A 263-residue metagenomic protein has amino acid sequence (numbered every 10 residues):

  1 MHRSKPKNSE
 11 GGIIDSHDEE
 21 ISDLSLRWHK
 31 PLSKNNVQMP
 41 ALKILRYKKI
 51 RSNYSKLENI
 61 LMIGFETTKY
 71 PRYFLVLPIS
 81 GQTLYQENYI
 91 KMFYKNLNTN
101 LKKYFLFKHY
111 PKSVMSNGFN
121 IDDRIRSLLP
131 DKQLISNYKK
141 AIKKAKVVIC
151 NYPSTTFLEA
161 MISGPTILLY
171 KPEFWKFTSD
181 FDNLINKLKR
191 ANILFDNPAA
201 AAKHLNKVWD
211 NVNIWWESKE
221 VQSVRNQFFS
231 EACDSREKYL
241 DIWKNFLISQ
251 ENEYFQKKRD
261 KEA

Functional and structural regions predicted by a protein language model:
M1-I44, F157: Active-site and donor-binding regions of nucleotide-sugar-utilizing enzymes
P6-S9, L32-N36, Y70-P71, S113-D122 (+1 more regions): Short, charged/polar "capping" segments at the starts of alpha-helices and the immediately preceding loops
D18, K140-I142, K187: Structural alpha-helical scaffold elements that stabilize or flank donor/cofactor-binding regions in carbohydrate
V37-Q38, S55, D123-R126, K146-V147 (+1 more regions): Catalytic binding pocket for nucleotide-activated donors in carbohydrate/polymer assembly enzymes
L42-S127: Conserved catalytic-core segment of nucleotide-activated headgroup transferases in glycan assembly
S127-S136: Active-site donor-binding acidic/aromatic loop of nucleotide-activated sugar and phosphosugar transferases involved
I135-A145, I162: Short acidic alpha-helix that forms the nucleotide-activated donor recognition element in Leloir-type transferases
S230-A263: C-terminal alpha-helical cap of glycosyltransferases
